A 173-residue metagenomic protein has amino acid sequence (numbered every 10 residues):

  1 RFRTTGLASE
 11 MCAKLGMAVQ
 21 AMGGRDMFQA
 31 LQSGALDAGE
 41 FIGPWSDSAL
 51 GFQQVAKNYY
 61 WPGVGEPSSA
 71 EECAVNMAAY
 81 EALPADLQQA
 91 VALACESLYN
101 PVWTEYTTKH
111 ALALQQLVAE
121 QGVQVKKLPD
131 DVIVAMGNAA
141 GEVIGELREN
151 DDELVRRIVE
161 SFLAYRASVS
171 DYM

Functional and structural regions predicted by a protein language model:
R1-M173: N-terminal secretory/targeting leader peptides
